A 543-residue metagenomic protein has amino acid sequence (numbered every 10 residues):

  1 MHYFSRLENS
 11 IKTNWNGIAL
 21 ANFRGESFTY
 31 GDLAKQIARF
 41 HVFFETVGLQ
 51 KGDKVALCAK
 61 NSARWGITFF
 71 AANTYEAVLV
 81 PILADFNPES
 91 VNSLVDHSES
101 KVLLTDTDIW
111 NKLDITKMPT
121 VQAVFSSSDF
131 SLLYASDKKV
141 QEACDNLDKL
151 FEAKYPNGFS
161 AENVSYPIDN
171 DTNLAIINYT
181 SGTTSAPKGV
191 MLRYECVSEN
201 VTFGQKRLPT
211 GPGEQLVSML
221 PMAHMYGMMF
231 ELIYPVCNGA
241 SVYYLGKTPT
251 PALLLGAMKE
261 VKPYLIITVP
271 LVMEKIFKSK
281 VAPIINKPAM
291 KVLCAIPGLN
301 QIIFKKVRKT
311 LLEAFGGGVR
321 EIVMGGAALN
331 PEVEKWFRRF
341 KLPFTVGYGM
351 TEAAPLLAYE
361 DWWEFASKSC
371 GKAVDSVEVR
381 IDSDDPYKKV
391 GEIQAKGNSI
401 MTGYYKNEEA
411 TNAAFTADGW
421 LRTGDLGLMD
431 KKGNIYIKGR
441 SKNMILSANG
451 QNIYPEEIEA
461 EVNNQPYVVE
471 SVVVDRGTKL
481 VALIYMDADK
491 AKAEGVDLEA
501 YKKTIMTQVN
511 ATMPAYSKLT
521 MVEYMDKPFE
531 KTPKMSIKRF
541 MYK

Functional and structural regions predicted by a protein language model:
A19-G48, D53-S62, G66-F70, N87-N92 (+1 more regions): Conserved AMP-binding/adenylate-forming core of the ANL superfamily
T29-G31, A175-V201: Conserved AMP-binding A3 loop
T74-A153, T478: Structural core segment of the AMP-binding/adenylate-forming
F86, L103, G397, T402-G403 (+1 more regions): AMP-binding/adenylate-forming catalytic core of the ANL superfamily
C144-Y179, A186, P209-Q215: Conserved pre-ATP/AMP-binding loop-to-beta segment of ANL
S198-Q215, M222-K309, G318: Conserved AMP-binding/adenylation subdomain of ANL enzymes
I303-I435, S441-M444, E459: Conserved AMP-binding/adenylate-forming
E470, T478, M506-K543: Conserved C-terminal "lid"/linker of ANL adenylate-forming enzymes
